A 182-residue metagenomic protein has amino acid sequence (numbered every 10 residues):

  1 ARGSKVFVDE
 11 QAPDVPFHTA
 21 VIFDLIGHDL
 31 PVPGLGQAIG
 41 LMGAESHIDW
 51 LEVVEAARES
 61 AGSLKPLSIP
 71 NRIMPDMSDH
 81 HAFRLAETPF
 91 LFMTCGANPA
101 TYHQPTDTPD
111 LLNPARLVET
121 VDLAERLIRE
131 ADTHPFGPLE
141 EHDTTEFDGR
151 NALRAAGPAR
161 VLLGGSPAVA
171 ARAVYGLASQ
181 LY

Functional and structural regions predicted by a protein language model:
A1-S46, P75, H80: Acidic/histidine-rich catalytic neighborhood of metal-dependent amide-processing enzymes
D9-P13, E59-S63, L85-T88, E125-F136: Sec-exported extracytoplasmic/periplasmic mature domains
V21-I26, A44, I69-P70, M93-A97 (+1 more regions): Active-site-proximal beta-strand/loop segments in catalytic clefts of secreted hydrolases
L35-S46, L67-I73, T106-P114: Second-shell loop/turn segments in exported
A61-M77, P138-T144: Short catalytic/ligand-gating loop segments at beta-alpha or beta-beta junctions within enzyme catalytic domains
R72-T120: Zn-dependent metallopeptidase/amidohydrolase metal-coordination segment
A100-L153: His/Asp/Glu-rich mid-to-C-terminal helical/loop segments that flank catalytic regions of hydrolases
G137-Y182: Acidic, Ser/Thr-rich low-complexity intrinsically disordered segments
